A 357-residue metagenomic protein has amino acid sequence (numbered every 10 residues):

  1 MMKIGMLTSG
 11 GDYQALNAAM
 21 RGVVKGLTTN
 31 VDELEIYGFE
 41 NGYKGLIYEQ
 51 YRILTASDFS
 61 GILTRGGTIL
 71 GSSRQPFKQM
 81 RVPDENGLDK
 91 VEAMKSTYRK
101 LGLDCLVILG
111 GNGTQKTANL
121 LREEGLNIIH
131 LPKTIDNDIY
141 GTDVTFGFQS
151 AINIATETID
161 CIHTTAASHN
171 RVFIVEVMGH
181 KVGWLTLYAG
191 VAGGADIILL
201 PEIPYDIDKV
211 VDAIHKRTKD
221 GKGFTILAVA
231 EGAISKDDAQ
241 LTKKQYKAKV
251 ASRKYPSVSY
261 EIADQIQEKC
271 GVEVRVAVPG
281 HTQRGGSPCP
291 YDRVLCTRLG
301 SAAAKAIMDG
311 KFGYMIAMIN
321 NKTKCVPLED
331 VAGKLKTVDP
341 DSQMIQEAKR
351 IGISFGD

Functional and structural regions predicted by a protein language model:
M1-Q50: N-terminal phosphate-binding or glycine-rich loops at protein starts, especially the Walker A/P-loop of NTPases
K3-G11, I69-G71, D104-I108, F173-E176: Short glycine-rich or small-residue beta-strand-to-loop segments that form or flank ligand, phosphate, metal/Fe-S
Y13-V23, L46-I47, V91-E92, L103-N119 (+5 more regions): Short glycine/serine/threonine-rich phosphate/pyrophosphate-binding segments that cradle anionic phosphate groups
N30, L121-T145, L199-D206: Short, acidic/small-residue loops that bind anionic groups at enzyme active sites
Y48-L106, G113, F146-N153, E157 (+1 more regions): Glycine-rich oxoanion-binding loops at beta->alpha junctions
T97, I108-G110, K116-L120, F148-H169 (+1 more regions): Accessory alpha-helical/coil subdomains and C-terminal extensions that flank or cap enzyme catalytic cores
K254-D357: C-terminal non-catalytic interaction/assembly regions of soluble proteins
